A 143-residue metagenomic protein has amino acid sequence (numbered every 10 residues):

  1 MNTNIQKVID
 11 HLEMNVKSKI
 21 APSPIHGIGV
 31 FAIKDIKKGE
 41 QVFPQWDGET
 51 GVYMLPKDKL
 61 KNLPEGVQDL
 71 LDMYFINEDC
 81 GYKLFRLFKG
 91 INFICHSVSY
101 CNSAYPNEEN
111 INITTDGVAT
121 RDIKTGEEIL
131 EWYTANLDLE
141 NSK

Functional and structural regions predicted by a protein language model:
N2-S23, N62-S142: Catalytic core of the SET domain in histone-lysine N-methyltransferases, recognizing conserved active-site
P22-F31: Short aromatic-glycine motifs in intrinsically disordered, low-complexity regions
G29, D35, R121-K124: Residue-level "contact hotspot" at macromolecular interaction interfaces
P44, Y53-D69: Short, structured interface segments that constitute the first stable element of a domain
W46-D47, I113: Intrinsically disordered, low-complexity proline/glycine-rich segments
E49-D58, N136-K143: Short, Lys/Arg- and Gly-enriched loop/turn segments at beta-strand edges
